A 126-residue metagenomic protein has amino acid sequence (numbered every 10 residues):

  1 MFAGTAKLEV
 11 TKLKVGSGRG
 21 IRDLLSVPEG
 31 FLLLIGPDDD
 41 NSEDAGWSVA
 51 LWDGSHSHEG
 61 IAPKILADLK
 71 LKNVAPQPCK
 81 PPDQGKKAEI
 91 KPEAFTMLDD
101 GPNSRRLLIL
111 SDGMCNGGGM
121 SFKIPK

Functional and structural regions predicted by a protein language model:
M1-K126: Sequence/structural signature of beta-propeller domains
